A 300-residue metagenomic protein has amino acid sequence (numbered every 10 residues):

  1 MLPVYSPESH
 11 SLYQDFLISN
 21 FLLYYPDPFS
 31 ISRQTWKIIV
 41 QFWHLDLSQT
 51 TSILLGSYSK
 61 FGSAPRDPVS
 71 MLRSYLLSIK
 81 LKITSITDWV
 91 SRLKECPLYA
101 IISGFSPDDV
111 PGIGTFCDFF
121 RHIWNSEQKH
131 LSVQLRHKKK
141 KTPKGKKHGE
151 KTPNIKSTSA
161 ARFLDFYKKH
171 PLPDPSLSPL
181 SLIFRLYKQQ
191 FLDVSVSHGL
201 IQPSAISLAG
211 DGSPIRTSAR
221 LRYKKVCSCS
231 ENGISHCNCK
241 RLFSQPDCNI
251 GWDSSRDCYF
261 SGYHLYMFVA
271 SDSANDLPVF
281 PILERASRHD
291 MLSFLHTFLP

Functional and structural regions predicted by a protein language model:
M1-M71, L76, K80, P107 (+2 more regions): Dynamic "connector" segments at or just before major functional cores
D67-S70, W89-C96, G112-T115: Non-catalytic DNA-binding core/recognition domains of DNA-processing enzymes
V69-R73, T84, D88, G262: Short, well-structured alpha-helical interface segments that form or flank functional binding sites
K80-I83, E95-I102, H122-K129, I215: Alpha-helix capping at helix-to-loop junctions
L81-T87, S273-N275: Short helix-capping/linker segments at secondary-structure and domain boundaries
I86-G104, R136-K141: DNA-recognition alpha helix
S103-W124: Major-groove recognition helix of helix-turn-helix-like DNA-binding domains
N125-P300: Polybasic low-complexity intrinsically disordered regions
